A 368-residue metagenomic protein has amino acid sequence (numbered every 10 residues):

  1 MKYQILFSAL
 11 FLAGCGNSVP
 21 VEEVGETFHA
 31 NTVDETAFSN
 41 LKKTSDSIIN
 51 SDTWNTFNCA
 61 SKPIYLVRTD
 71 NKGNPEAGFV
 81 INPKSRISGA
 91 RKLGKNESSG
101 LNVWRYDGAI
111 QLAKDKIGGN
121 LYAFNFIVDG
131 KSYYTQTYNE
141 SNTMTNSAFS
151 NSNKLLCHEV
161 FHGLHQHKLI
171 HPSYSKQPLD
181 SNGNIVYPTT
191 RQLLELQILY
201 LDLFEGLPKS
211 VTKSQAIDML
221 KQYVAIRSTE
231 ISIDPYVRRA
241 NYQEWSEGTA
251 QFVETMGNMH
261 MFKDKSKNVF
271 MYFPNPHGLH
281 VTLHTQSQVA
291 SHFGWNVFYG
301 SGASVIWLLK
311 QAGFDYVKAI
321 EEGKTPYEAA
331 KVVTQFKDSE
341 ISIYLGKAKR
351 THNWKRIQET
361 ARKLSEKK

Functional and structural regions predicted by a protein language model:
M1-S8: Sec-dependent signal peptide recognition, specifically the positively charged N-region followed immediately by
A13-G14: C-terminal motif of bacterial Sec signal peptides marking the signal peptidase cleavage site
V19-E23, A37-Y138, F149, Y174: Auxiliary, metal-adjacent structural segments of Zn-dependent hydrolase domains
V24-D52, T56-F57, T69-N71, L101-V103 (+3 more regions): Non-catalytic terminal regions of proteins
N139-L156: Short pre-active-site segment immediately N-terminal to the catalytic Zn-binding motif
K154-H167: Active-site recognition of the HExxH zinc-binding catalytic motif
H167-S232, A240-S266, F270-H280: Post-HExxH zinc-binding segment in Zn-dependent metallohydrolases
I226-V333, K337: Long, internal scaffold/assembly segments composed of regular secondary structure
